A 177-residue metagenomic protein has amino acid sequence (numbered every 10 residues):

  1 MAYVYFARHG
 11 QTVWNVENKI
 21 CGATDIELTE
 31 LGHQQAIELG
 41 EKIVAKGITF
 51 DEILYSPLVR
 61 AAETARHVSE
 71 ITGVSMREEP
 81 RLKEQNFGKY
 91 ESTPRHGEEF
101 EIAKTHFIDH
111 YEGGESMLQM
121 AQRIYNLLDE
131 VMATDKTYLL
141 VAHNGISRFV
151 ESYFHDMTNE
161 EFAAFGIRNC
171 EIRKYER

Functional and structural regions predicted by a protein language model:
M1-Y5, E52: Extreme N-terminal starter segment of soluble prokaryotic enzymes
F6-T12, V141-I146: Histidine-centered catalytic micro-motifs
Q11, V59, L82-K83, G145: Catalytic metal-binding/acid-base residues of hydrolase active sites
Q11-T72, E115: Active-site-proximal alpha-helix that buttresses catalytic centers in soluble enzyme cores
V16-K19, A65, G88-S92, Y153: Short aromatic-enriched loop/helix-cap "lid" or pocket-rim segments at secondary-structure transitions that line
Y55-S56, Q122, V141-A142: Short beta-strand scaffold positions
A62, Y125-R177: Active-site-adjacent alpha-helix immediately C-terminal to a catalytic or transition-state-stabilizing loop
S69-Y125: Phosphate-handling substructures
